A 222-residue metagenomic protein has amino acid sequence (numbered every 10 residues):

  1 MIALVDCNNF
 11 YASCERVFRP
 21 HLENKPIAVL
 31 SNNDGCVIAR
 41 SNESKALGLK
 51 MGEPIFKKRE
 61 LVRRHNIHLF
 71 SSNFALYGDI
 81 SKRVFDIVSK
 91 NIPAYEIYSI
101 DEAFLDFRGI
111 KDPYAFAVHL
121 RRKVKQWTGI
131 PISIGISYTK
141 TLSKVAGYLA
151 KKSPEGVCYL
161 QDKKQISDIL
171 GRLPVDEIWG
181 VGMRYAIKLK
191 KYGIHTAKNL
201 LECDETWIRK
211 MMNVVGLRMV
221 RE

Functional and structural regions predicted by a protein language model:
M1-R221: Gly/Gly-Pro- and Ser/Thr-rich, intrinsically disordered tail segments characteristic of DNA damage-repair and tolerance
